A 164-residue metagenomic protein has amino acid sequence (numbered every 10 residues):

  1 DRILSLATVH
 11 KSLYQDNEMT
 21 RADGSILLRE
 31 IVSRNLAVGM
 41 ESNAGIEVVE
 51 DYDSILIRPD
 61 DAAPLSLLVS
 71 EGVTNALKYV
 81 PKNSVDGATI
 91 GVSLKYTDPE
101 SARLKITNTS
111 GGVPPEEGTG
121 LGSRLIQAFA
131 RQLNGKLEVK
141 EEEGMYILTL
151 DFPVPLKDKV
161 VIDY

Functional and structural regions predicted by a protein language model:
D1-L4, T8, R21-V38, A44 (+1 more regions): Short beta-to-alpha transition helix within the HATPase_c
A22, M40-V73, L77-V85, T89 (+1 more regions): Conserved short strand/loop->alpha-helix "switch" segment adjacent to the catalytic nucleotide/phosphoryl-transfer site
V85, E138-M145, P153: A short beta-strand-to-loop micro-motif at the C-terminal edge of the catalytic HATPase_c
G87-E100: Short beta-strand/loop element within the Bergerat-fold HATPase_c
D98-R124: Glycine-rich/acidic phosphate-handling loop/turn and adjacent ATP-lid/helix of nucleotide-binding kinase/ATPase domains
S101, G112, E142-T149: Glycine-rich nucleotide-binding loop
P114-K140: ATP phosphate-binding glycine-rich loop and adjacent ATP-lid/helix-beta elements within ATP-binding kinase/ATPase
F152-Y164: C-terminal end segment of the histidine kinase catalytic
